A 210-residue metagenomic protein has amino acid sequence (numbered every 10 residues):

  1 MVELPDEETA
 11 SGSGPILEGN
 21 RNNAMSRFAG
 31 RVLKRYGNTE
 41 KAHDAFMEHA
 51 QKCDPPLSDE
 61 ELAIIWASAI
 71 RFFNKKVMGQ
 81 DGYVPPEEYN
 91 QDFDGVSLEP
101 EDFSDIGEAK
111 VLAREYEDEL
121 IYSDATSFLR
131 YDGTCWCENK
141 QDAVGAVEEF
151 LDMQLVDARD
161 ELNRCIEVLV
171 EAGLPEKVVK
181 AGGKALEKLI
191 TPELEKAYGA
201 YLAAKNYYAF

Functional and structural regions predicted by a protein language model:
M1-D94, A125-A158: Modules that initiate DNA replication and primer synthesis
Q91-F210: Intein modules and their embedded homing endonuclease domains
